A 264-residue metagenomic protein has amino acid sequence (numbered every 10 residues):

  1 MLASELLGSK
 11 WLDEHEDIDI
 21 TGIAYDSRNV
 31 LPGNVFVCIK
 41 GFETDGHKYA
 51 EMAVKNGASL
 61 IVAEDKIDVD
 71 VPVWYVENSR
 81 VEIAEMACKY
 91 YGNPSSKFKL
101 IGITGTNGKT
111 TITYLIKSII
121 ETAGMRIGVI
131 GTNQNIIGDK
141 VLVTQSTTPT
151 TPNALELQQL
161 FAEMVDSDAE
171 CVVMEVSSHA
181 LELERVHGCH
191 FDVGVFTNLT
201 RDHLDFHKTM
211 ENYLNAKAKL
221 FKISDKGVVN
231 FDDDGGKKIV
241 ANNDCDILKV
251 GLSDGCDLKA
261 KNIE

Functional and structural regions predicted by a protein language model:
M1-E85, K226, D246, C256 (+1 more regions): N-terminal leader/targeting and accessory segments in enzymes
D13-I23, I83-M86, P152-L155, M174-A180 (+2 more regions): Short gly/ser/thr-rich secondary-structure transition/capping motifs
M52, K89, L115-T122: Rossmann-fold NAD(P)-dependent oxidoreductase module
A63, I67-V71, D166-S167, H190-E264: Acidic, Mg2+-coordinating active-site environments of NTP-dependent enzymes
Y91-F98: Phosphate-binding P-loop
P94, I119-K219, N230: ATP-dependent carboxylate-amine ligase catalytic core
L100-I103: Hydrophobic anchor at the beta1->P-loop junction of P-loop NTPases
T110: Residue-level recognition of phosphate/Mg2+-coordinating polar/acidic sites in nucleotide-handling active sites
